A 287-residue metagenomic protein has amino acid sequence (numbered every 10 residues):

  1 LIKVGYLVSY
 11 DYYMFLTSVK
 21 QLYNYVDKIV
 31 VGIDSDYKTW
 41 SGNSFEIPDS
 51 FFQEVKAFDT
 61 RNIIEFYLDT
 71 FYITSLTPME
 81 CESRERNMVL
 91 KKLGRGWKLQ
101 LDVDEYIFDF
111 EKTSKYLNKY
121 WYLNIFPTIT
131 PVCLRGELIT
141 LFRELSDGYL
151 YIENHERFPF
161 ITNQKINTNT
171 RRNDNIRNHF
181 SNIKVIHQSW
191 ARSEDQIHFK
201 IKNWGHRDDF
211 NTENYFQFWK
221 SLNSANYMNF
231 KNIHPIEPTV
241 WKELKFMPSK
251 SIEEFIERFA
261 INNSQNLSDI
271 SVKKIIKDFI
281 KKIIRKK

Functional and structural regions predicted by a protein language model:
I2-G5, D34-W97: Active-site-proximal specificity loops/subdomain of glycosyltransferases
G5-L7, G32, L101, Q188: Short hydrophobic segments within beta-strands
D11-D49: Short, well-formed alpha-helical segments that are part of the catalytic scaffolds of diverse glycosyltransferases
V19-K20, F52-V55, L90, S114-L117: Short amphipathic alpha-helical segments and helix-helix/interface helices
I29, V89-D109: Short beta-strand-to-loop acidic/aromatic patch adjacent to the donor-nucleotide binding site
V30-G32, E65-F66, W97-D102, C133-G136: A structural signal for short, well-ordered beta-strand segments and their strand-loop junctions that often border
I73-L90, Y106-K287: Catalytic-site signature of metal-activated, phosphate-bearing donor transferases, centered on the GT-A/GT-A-like
